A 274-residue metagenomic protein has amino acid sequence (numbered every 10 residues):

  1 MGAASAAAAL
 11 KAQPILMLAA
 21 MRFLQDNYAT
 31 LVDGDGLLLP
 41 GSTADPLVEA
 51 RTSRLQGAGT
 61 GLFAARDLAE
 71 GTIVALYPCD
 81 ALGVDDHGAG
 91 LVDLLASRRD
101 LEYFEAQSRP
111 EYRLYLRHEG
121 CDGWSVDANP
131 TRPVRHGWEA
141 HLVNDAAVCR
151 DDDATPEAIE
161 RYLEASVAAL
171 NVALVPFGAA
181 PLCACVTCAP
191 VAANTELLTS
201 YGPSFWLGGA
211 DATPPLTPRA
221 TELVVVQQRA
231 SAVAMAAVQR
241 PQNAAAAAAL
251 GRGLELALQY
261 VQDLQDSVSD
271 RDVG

Functional and structural regions predicted by a protein language model:
G2-G274: Conserved catalytic SET/PR domain of SAM-dependent protein methyltransferases, capturing the structural core that binds
